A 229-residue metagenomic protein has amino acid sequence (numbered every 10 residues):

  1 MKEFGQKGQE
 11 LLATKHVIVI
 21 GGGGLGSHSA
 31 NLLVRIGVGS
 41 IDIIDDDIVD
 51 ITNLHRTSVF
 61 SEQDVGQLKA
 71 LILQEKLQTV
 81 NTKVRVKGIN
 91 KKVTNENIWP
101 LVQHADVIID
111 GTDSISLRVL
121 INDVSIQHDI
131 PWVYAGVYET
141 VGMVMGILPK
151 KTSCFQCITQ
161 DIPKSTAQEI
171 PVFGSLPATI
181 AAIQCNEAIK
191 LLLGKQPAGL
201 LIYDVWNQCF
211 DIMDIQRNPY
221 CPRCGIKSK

Functional and structural regions predicted by a protein language model:
M1-K229: Adenine nucleotide-associated cytosolic modules
